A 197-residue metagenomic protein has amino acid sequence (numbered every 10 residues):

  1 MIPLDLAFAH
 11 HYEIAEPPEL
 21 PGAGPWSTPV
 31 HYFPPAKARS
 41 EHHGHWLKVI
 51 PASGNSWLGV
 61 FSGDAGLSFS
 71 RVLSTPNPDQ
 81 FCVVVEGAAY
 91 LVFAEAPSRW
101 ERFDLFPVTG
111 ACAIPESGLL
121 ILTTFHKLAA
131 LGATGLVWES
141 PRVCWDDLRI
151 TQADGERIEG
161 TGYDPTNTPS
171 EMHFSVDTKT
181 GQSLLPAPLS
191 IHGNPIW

Functional and structural regions predicted by a protein language model:
M1-A9: Eukaryotic low-complexity, non-globular regulatory regions
P3, A15-A38, V60-D79, F103-G118 (+2 more regions): Repeated scaffold domains used in trafficking and secretory/extracellular systems, primarily beta-propellers
R39-H42, V83-V84, T166-E171: Short, solvent-exposed loop/turn segments at conserved positions within beta-propeller repeat blades
H42-A52, Q80-V84, I121-L122, I158: Short, hydrophobic/proline-enriched secondary-structure or compact coil segments at domain edges
W46-D64, E86-P107, F125-W145, E171-L189: Surface-exposed loop/turn elements that mediate protein-protein interactions on large endomembrane-trafficking
T75, F93-A94, I114, D164 (+1 more regions): Acidic/polar residues at beta-strand termini and the immediately following turn/coil
S117-T166: Short aromatic loop motif centered on NTY/YTY
Q152-W197: Acidic, small-residue rich beta-repeat scaffolds with periodic aromatic anchors
